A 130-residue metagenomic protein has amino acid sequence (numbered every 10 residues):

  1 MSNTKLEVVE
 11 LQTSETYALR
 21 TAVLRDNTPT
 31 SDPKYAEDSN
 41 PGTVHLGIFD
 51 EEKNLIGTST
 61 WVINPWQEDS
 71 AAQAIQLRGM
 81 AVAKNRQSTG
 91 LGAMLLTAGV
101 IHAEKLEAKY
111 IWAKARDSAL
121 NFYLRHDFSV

Functional and structural regions predicted by a protein language model:
T4-Y17: A short beta-loop-alpha structural element at the N-terminal edge of CoA-dependent acyl/N-acetyltransferase catalytic
A18-E52, W66: Active-site rim helix/loop that mediates acceptor-substrate recognition in acyltransferases
T43, I56, A72, L77 (+1 more regions): Short coil/loop residues immediately preceding or within conserved phosphate-binding loops of NTP-utilizing enzyme
G47, N54-P65, Q76-A81: Conserved beta-strand in the GNAT
R78, Q87, F122-R125: Acidic/histidine-enriched, beta-strand-rich ligand/metal-binding domains
V82, S88-I101: Conserved acetyl-CoA-binding loop-helix of GNAT-fold acetyltransferases
A93, Y110, D117-V130: Conserved active-site alpha-helix within GNAT-family acetyltransferase domains
L96, A103-R116: Conserved GNAT acetyl-CoA-binding A-motif
